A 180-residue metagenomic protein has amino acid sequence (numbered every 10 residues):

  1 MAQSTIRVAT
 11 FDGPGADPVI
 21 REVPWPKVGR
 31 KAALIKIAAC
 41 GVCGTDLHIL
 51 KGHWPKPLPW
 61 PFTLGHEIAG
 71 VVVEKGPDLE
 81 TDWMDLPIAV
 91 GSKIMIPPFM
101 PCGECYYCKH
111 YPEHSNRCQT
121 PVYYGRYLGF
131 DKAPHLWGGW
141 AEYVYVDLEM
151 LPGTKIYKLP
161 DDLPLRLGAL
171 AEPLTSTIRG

Functional and structural regions predicted by a protein language model:
A2-A9: Short structural boundary motif marking the start of a folded domain
I6, A33, T45, G103 (+1 more regions): Change "...and in nucleic-acid phosphodiester-cleaving endonucleases..." to "...and in nucleic-acid processing enzymes
T10-D17: Extracellular beta-rich ligand/substrate-recognition surface
I20-E22, L47, Y143: Well-ordered beta-strand positions in beta-sheet-rich domains
P24-C40, H53-Y111, L136-G138, P160: Glycine-rich beta-strand-centered segment in the early N-terminal region that forms part of a ligand/cofactor-binding
G44-K51: Cytochrome P450 core scaffold surrounding the K-helix E-X-X-R motif and the conserved "meander" helix-loop region
D82, E104-G180: NAD(P)H dinucleotide-binding glycine-rich loop of Rossmann-like/cofactor-binding domains, especially the beta1-alpha1
